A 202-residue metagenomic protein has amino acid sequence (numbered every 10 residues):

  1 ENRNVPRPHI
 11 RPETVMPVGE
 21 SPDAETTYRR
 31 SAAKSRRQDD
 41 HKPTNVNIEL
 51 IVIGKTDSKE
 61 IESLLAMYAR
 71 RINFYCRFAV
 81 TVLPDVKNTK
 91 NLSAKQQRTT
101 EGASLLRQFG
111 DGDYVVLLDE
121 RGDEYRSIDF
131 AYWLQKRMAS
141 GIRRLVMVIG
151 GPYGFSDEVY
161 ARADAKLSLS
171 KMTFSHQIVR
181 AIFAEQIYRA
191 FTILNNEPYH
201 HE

Functional and structural regions predicted by a protein language model:
N2-T14, V18-G19: Ser/Thr-rich, low-complexity intrinsically disordered segments
N45-I72: N-terminal beta1-alpha1 ligand-phosphate binding loop
N47-I51, A79-T81, V146: A structural signal for isolated positions on well-ordered beta-strands in alpha/beta enzyme cores
T56, E120-D123, G151-G154: Short glycine-rich anion-binding loops that position phosphate/pyrophosphate groups of nucleotides and phosphorylated
R77-R143: S-adenosyl-L-methionine/SAH cofactor-binding core of RNA-modifying enzymes
D157-H201: Structured adenosyl-cofactor binding patch, chiefly the S-adenosyl-L-methionine
